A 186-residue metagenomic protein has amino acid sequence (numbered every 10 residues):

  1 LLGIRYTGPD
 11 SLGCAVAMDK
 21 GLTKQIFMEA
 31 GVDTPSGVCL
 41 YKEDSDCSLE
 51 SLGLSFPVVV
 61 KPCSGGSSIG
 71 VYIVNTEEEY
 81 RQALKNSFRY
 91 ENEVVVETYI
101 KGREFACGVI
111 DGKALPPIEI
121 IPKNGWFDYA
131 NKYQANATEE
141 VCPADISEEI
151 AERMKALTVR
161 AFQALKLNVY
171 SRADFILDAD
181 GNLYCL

Functional and structural regions predicted by a protein language model:
L1: N-terminal glycine-rich "phosphate-gripper" loop used for MgATP/nucleotide binding and carboxylate activation
R5-D10, P62-C63: Short beta-strands and strand-loop turn motifs
C14-R103, K155-A156: Active-site nucleotide/adenylate-binding loops and adjacent lid/helix of ATP-dependent enzymes
N75-A156, L177-Y184: Phosphate-binding site of ATP-dependent enzymes
Q163-N168: Short loop/turn motifs at secondary-structure junctions and domain boundaries
A173-F175: Hydrophobic residue at the +6 position relative to the catalytic HRD Asp in the kinase catalytic loop
